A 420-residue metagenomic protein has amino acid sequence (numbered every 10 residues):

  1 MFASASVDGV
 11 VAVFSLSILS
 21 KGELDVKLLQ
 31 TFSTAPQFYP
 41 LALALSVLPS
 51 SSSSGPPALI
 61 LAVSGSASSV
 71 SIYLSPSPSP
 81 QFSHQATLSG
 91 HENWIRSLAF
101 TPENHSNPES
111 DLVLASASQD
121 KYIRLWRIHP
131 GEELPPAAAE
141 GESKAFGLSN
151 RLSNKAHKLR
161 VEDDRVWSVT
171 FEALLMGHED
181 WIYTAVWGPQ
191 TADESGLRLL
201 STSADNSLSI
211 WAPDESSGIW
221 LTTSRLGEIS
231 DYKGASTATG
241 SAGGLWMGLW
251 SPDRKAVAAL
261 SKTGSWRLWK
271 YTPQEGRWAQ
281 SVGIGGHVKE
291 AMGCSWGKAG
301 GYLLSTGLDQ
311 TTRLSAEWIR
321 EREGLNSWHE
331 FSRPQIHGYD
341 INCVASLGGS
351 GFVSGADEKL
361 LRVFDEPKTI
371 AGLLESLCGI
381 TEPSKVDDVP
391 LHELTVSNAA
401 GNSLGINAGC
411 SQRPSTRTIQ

Functional and structural regions predicted by a protein language model:
M1, A35-S53, N93-H105, E179-T191 (+3 more regions): Canonical WD40 repeat/beta-propeller blade segments in eukaryotic WD-repeat proteins
M1-A3, S50-A62, H105-A115, A192-L200 (+5 more regions): Structural hallmark of WD40 beta-propellers
A5-D8, V63-S68, S116-Y122, I128 (+4 more regions): Conserved strand-to-loop turn within each blade of WD40 beta-propeller repeats
V11-S17, V70-S75, L98, I123-I128 (+10 more regions): WD40-repeat beta-propellers
L24, T34-A35, T87-G90, F100 (+7 more regions): WD40 beta-propeller blade-start loop/N-cap
V26-L29, F82-A86, V166-A173, W278-V282 (+1 more regions): Blade-edge beta-strand/turn elements of extracellular beta-propeller and related beta-sheet repeat scaffolds
Y122-R124, H129-E179, L197, S207 (+2 more regions): Terminal intrinsically disordered, low-complexity extensions flanking WD-repeat/beta-propeller proteins
S251, S261-I336, N342: A compositional/structural signature marking long, glycine- and acidic/polar-rich segments with frequent tryptophans
